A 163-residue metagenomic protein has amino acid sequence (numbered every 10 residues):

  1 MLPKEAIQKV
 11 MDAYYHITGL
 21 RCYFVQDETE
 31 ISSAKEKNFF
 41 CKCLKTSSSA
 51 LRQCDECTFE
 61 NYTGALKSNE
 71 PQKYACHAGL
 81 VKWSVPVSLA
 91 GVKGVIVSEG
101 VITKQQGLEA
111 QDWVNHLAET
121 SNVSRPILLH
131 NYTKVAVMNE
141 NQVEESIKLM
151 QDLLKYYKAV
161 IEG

Functional and structural regions predicted by a protein language model:
M1-H16, V95-G163: Juxtadomain coupling helices with adjacent low-complexity linkers
L2-G79: Structured interaction and signal-relay segments at domain junctions
Q26, S88-L89: Acidic surface patches and DE-rich sequence motifs
K42-L44, L89-V92: Short, charged low-complexity intrinsically disordered segments located at boundaries of structured domains
S49-R52, G91, D112-V114: Short, charged/polar low-complexity linear motifs in solvent-exposed/disordered segments
H77-S88, G94-V97, V101-T103: A short beta-strand signature within small-molecule sensing/ligand-binding domains used in signal transduction
